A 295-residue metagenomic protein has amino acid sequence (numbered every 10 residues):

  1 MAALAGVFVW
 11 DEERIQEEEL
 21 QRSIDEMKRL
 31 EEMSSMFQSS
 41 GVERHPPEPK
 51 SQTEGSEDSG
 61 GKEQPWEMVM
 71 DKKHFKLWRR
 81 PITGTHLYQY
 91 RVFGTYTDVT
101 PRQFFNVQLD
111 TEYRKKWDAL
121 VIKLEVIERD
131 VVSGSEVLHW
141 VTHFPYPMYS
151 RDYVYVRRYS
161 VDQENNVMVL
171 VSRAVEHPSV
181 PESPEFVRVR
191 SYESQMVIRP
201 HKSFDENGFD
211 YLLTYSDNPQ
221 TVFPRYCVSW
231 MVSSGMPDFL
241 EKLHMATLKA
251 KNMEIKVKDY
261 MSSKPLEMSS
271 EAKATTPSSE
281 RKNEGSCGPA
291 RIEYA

Functional and structural regions predicted by a protein language model:
M1-A295: Eukaryotic helix-grip
